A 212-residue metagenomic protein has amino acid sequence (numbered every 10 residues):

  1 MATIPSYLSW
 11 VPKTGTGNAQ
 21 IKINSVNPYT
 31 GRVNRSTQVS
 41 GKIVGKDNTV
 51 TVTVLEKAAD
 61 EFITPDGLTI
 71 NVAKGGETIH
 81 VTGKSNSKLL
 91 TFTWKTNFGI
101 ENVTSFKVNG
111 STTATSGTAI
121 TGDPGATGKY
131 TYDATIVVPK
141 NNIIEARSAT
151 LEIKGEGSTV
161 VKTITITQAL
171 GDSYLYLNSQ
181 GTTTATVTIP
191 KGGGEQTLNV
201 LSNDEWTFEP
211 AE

Functional and structural regions predicted by a protein language model:
M1-K22, F62, G67, S87-T135 (+3 more regions): Surface-exposed binding patches on compact interaction domains or structured appendages
V26-N34, A126-Y130, V138-A146: Surface-exposed, short loops/turns at beta-strand junctions within beta-sandwich domains
N27, I43-G45, K140, G155-G157 (+1 more regions): Surface-exposed loop/turn motifs at beta-strand-loop junctions within extracellular Ig-like and Fibronectin type III
R32-G45, A134, E145-G157: A short beta-strand micro-motif common to beta-rich folds, especially ectodomain repeats
K46-T53, R147, S158-T165: Extracellular and select intracellular beta-sandwich modules with Ser/Thr-enriched, small-residue motifs on
V52-D60, S85, I164-D172: Interdomain boundary/hinge segments at the C-termini of tandem beta-sandwich modules
K57-N86, L175-N203: Beta-sheet-dominated interaction scaffolds and their linkers
